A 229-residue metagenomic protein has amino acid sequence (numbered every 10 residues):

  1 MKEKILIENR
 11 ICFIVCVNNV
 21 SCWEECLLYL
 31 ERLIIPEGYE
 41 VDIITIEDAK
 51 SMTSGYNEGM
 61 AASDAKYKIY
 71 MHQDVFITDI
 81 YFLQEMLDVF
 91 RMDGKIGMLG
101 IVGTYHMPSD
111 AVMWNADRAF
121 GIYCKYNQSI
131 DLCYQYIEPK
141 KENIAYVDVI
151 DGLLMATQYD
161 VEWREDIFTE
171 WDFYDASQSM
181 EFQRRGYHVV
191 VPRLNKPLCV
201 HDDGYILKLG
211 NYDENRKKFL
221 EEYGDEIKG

Functional and structural regions predicted by a protein language model:
M1-R32: N-proximal low-complexity "stem/linker" segments adjacent to membrane-targeting elements
A49-S63: Glycine-rich, basic loop-to-helix element that forms the pyrophosphate-binding segment of sugar-nucleotide handling
K68: Short aromatic/hydrophobic "clamp" motif used to bind/position activated sugar donors
H72-F76: The conserved acidic donor/metal-binding loop of glycosyltransferases
I80-G121: Conserved donor NDP-sugar-binding/catalytic core segment of glycosyltransferases
R118-V147: Short, flexible, basic/aromatic active-site loop/helix in glycosyltransferases
E142, D148-E162, F168-N195: A short, conserved alpha-helix in the catalytic core of glycosyltransferases
V190-K218: Active-site donor/metal-binding and catalytic loop motifs of nucleotide-sugar-dependent glycosylation enzymes
